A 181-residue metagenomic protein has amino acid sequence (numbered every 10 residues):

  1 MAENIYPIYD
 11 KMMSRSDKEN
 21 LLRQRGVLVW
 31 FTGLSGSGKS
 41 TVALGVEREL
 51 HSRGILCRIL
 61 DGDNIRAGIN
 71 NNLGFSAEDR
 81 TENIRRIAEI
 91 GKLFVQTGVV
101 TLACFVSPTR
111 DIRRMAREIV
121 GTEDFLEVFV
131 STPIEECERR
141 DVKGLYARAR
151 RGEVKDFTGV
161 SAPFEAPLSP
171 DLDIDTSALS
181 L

Functional and structural regions predicted by a protein language model:
M1-V29: Extreme N-terminal, non-catalytic leader segments that precede Walker-type/kinase nucleotide-binding cores
S35: The conserved Walker
K39: Conserved lysine of the Walker
L44-K92, Q96: Conserved substrate/cofactor phosphate-moiety recognition/catalytic segment in nucleotide-dependent phosphotransferases
N83-M115: Charged, well-structured alpha/beta interaction segments
K92-V99, E118-E123, F164-P167: Conserved catalytic network of the ASCE P-loop NTPase/AAA+ motor domain
L102-P108, V120-R140, I174: Conserved phosphate-donor/acceptor-positioning beta-strand/loop module used by diverse small-molecule
S131-I134, R139-L181: Small-molecule kinase domains that catalyze NTP-dependent phosphoryl transfer to phosphate-bearing small molecules
